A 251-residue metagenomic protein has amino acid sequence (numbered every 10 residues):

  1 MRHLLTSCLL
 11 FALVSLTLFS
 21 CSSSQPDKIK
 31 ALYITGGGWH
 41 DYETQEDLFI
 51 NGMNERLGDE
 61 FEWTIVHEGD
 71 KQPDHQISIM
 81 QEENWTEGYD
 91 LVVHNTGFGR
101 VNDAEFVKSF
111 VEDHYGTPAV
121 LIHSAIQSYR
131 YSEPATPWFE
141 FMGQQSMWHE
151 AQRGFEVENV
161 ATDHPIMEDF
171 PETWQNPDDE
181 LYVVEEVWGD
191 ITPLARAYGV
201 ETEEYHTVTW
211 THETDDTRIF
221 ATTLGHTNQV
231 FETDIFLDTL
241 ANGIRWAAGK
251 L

Functional and structural regions predicted by a protein language model:
M1-L9: Bacterial N-terminal signal peptides that target proteins for export
L18-S20: C-terminal motif of bacterial Sec signal peptides marking the signal peptidase cleavage site
Q25-I29, E55, E87, E201-E204 (+1 more regions): Extracellular ligand-binding/catalytic regions of CAZymes and related secreted enzymes and adhesion modules
Y33-I34, D41-Q127: Helical hinge/lid and interdomain linker segments adjacent to catalytic or ligand-binding clefts that mediate domain
W39-E43, P73-H75, T202-Y205, Q229-T233: Short, solvent-exposed loop/turn elements at domain surfaces
N54, E60-E62, Q76, Q152-D216: Catalytic beta-strand/loop cores that center a nucleophilic Ser/Cys/Thr and support acyl-enzyme chemistry
G99-D169: A glycine-rich, often tryptophan-bearing local segment used as a flexible ligand/cofactor-contacting loop or short
P118-V120, T192, R218: Proline-centered loop/turn at the N-terminus of a beta-strand
